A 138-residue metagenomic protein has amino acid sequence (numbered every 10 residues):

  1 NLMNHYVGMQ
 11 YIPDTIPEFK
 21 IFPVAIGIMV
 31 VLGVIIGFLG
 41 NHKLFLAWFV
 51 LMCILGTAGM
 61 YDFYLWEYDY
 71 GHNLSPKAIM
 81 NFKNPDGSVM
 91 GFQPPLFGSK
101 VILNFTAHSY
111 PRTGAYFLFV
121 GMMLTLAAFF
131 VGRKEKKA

Functional and structural regions predicted by a protein language model:
N1-E18, Y64-S109: Long, glycine/tryptophan/cysteine-rich extracytoplasmic
V7-P13, L32-L39: Membrane-helix exit/interface motif
P17-G37, L46-T57, Y116-M122: Hydrophobic alpha-helical transmembrane segments
G37-P76, G98-K100: Mature, soluble, non-transmembrane domains
H108-E135: A hydrophobic membrane-anchoring alpha-helix module
